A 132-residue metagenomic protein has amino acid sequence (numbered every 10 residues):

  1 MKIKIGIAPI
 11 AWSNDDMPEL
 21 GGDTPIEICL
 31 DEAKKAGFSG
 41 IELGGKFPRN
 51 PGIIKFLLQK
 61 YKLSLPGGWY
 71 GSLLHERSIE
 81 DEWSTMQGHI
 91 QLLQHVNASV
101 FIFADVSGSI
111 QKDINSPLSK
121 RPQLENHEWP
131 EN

Functional and structural regions predicted by a protein language model:
M1-K2, L30-K35, P48-G67, S84-A98: Acidic (Asp/Glu)-rich catalytic clusters
M1-P25: Boundary/entry segment of secreted carbohydrate-active catalytic domains
I3-W12, I41-L43, L63-Y70, F101-F103: Hydrophobic faces of well-ordered beta-strands that scaffold small-molecule active sites in alpha/beta enzyme cores
S13-D16, L73-R77, Q111-K112: A short acidic, helix-capping loop that chelates divalent metal ions and anchors anionic groups
E27-L43, I90-L92, H127-N132: A short, hydrophobic secondary-structure junction motif
G40-I53, S72-S84: Acidic-and-aromatic substrate-binding clefts and catalytic sites of carbohydrate-active enzymes
E80-N132: Active-site acidic/histidine proton-transfer and metal-coordination neighborhood in alpha/beta enzyme cores
